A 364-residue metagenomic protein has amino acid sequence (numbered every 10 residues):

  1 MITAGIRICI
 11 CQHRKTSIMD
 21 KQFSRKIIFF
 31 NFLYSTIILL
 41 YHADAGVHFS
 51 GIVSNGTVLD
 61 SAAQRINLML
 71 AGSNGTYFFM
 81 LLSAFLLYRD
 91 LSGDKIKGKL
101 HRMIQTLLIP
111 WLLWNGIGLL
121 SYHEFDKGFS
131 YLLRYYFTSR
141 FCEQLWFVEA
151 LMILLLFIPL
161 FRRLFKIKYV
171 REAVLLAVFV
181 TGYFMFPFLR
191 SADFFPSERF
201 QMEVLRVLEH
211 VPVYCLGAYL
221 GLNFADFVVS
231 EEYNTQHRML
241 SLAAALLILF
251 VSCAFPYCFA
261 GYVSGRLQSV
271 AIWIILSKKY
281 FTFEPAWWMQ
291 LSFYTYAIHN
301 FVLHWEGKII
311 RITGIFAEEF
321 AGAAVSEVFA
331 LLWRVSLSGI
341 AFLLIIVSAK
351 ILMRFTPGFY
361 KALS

Functional and structural regions predicted by a protein language model:
I2-S364: Alpha-helical transmembrane segments and their immediate juxtamembrane cytosolic regions
